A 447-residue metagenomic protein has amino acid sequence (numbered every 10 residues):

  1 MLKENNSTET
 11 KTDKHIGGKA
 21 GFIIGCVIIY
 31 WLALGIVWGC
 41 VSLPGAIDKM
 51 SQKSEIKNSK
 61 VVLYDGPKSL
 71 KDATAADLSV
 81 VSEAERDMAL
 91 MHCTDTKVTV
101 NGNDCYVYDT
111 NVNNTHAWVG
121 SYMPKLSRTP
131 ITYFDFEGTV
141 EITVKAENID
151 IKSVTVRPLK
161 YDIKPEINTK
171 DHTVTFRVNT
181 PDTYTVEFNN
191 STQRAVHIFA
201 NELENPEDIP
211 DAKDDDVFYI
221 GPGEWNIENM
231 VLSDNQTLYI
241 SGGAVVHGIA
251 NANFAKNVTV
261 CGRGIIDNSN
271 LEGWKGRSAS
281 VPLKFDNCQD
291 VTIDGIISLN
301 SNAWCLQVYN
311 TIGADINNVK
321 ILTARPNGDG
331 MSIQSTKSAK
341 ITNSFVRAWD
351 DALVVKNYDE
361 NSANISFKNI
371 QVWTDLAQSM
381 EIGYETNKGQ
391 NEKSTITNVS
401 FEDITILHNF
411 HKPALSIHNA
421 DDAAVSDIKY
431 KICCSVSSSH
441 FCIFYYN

Functional and structural regions predicted by a protein language model:
M1-K57: Gram-positive cell-envelope targeting signals
G39-D234, H247, N251-K256, I265-G276: Extracellular "leader-to-stem" segments immediately downstream of a signal peptide or signal-anchor in secreted/lumenal
H172-V178, W225-T237, V245-C261, N268-V291 (+4 more regions): Extracellular beta-strand-rich solenoid/capping regions of secreted or surface-exposed proteins that bind or remodel
D215, P222, I227, N235 (+13 more regions): Surface-exposed or flexible loop/turn and strand-edge residues in extracellular/cell-surface modules
W225-M230, H247-A250, S269-W274, S301-V308 (+7 more regions): Short glycine/acidic-rich loop motifs that flank beta-strands on beta-rich extracellular proteins
L238-S241, V258-G262, V291-D294, A314-N318 (+5 more regions): All-beta strand scaffolds that present successive hydrophobic residues in beta-strands
G242, G264-I265, N270, I297 (+7 more regions): A structural signal for beta-strand register positions
T292-S301, Q307-V308, G313-I321: Internal alpha/beta core interface subdomains
